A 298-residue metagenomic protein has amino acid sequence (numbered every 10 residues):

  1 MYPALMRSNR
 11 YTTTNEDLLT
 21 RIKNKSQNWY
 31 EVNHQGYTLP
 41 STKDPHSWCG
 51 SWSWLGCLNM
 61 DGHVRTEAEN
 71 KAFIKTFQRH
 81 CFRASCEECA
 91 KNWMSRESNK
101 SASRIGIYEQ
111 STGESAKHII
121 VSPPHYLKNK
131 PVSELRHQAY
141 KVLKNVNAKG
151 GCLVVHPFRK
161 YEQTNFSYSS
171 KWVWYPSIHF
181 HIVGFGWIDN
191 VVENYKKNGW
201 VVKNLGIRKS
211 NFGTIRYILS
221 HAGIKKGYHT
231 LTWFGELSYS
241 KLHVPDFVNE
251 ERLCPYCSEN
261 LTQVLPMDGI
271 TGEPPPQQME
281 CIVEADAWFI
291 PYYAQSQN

Functional and structural regions predicted by a protein language model:
M1-P176, F185-N298: Right-hand nucleic-acid polymerase module
